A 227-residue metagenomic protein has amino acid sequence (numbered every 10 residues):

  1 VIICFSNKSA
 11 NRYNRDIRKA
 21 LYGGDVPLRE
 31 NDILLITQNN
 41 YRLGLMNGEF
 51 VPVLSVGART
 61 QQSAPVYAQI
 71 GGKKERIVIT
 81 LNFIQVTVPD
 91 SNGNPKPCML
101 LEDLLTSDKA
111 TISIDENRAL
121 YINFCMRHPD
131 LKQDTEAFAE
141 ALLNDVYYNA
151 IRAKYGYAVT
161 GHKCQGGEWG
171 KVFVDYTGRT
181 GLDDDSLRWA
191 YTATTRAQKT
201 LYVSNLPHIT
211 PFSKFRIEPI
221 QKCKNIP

Functional and structural regions predicted by a protein language model:
V1-N225: Core RecA-like ATPase module of SF1/SF2 helicases and allied nucleic-acid translocases
